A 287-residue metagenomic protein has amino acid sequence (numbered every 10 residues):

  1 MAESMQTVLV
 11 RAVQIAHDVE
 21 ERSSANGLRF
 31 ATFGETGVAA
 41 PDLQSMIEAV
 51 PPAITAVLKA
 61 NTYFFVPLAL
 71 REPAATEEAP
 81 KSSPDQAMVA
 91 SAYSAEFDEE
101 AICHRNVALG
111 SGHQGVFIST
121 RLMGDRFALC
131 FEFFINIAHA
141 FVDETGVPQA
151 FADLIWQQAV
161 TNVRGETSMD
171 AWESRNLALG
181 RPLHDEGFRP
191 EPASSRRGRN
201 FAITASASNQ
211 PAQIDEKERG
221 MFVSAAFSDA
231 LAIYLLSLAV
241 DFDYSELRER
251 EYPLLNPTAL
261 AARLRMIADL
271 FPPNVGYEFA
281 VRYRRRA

Functional and structural regions predicted by a protein language model:
M1-F127, F271-A287: A metal-dependent hydrolase signature that marks the N-terminal structural subdomain at the beginning of catalytic folds
M1-S23, A205, N209-A287: Pan-zinc metallopeptidase signature
K59-F65, V147-P148, S174, G198-N200 (+1 more regions): Short glycine-rich, low-complexity/disordered patches
T62, S83-R121, A159-S194, T204-S206 (+1 more regions): A short mid-domain helix/strand-loop element embedded in enzyme catalytic domains that forms or borders the active-site
R126, C130, F134, G220 (+1 more regions): Hydrophobic (often cysteine-bearing) scaffold residues that line and stabilize catalytic clefts of nucleotide/cofactor
F127, F131, D143-D185, R189 (+1 more regions): Post-HEXXH active-site segment of zinc metalloproteases
E132-T145, A230: Catalytic glutamate of the conserved HExxH
